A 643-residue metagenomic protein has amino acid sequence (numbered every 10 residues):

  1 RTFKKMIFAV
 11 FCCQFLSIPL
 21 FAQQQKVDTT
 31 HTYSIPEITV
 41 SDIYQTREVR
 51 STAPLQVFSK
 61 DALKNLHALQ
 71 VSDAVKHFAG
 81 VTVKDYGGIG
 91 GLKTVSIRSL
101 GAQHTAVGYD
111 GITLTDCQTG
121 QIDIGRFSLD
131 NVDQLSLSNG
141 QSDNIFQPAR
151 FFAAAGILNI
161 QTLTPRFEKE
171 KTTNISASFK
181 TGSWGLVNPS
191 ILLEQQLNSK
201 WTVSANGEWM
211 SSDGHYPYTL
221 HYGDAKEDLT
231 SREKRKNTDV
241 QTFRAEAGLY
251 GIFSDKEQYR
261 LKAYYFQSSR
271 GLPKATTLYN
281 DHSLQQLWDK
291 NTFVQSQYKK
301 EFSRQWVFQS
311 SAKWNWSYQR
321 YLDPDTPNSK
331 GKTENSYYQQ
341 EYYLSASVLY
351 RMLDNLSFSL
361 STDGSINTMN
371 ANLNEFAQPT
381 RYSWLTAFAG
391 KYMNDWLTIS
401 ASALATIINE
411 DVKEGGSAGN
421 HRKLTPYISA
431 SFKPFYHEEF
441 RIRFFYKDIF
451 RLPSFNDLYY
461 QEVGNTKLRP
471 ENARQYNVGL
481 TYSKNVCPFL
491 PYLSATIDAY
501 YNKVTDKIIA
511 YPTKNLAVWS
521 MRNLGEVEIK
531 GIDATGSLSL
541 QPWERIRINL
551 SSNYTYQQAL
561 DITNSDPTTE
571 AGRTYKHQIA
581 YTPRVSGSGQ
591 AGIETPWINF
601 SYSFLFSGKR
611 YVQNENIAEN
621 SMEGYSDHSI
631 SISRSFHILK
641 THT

Functional and structural regions predicted by a protein language model:
H31, Q147, P165-T173, S199-K200 (+9 more regions): Short loop/turn motifs that connect adjacent beta-strands in outer-membrane beta-barrel proteins
P36-K64: N-terminal periplasmic "start-of-domain" segments of outer-membrane beta-barrel proteins
S72, K76-T113: Extracytoplasmic beta-strand/coil segments of soluble accessory domains associated with Gram-negative outer-membrane
L129-S176: A beta-strand signature from Gram-negative outer-membrane beta-barrel systems, especially the internal plug domain
Y216, R232-R244, Y250-F308, W314-E341 (+1 more regions): Flexible loop and strand-edge segments within Gram-negative outer membrane beta-barrel domains
Q305-Y321, F435, I442-F445, E471-K530 (+1 more regions): Membrane-embedded beta-barrel scaffold of Gram-negative outer-membrane proteins
L353-N502: Structural signature of Gram-negative outer-membrane beta-barrels, strongest in the C-terminal barrel of TonB-dependent
W396, S494-K503, S520-N614: Gram-negative outer-membrane beta-barrel transporters
